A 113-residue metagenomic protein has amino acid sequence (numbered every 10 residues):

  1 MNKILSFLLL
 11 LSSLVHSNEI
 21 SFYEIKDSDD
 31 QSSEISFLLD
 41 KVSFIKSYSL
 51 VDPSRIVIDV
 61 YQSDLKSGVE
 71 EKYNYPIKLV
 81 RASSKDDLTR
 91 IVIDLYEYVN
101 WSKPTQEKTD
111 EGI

Functional and structural regions predicted by a protein language model:
N2-L8, V15-I113: Short linear recognition/processing motifs and adjacent strand/loop elements at protein termini and domain edges
